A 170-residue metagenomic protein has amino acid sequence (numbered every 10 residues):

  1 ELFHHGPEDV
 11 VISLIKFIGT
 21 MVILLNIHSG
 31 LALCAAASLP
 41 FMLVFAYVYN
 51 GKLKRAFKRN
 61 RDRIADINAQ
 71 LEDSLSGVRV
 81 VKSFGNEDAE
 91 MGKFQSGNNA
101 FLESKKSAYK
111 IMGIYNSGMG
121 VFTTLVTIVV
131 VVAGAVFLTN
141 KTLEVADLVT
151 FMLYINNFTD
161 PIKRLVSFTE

Functional and structural regions predicted by a protein language model:
E1-F3, P7, K52-A69, D73 (+2 more regions): An intracellular "coupling" helix at the cytosolic face of ABC transporter transmembrane type-1 domains
H4, I12, S38, S96 (+3 more regions): Phosphate-coordinating loops and pocket residues in cytosolic domains that bind phosphorylated ligands
D9, M21-S29, G51-R59, G85 (+1 more regions): Transmembrane helix-loop junctions in multipass membrane proteins, especially transporters and channels
D9, S13, L39-L43, G120: Residue-level recognition of pore/gate-forming positions within transmembrane alpha-helices of multi-pass
I15-T20, V131: Hydrophobic, membrane-inserted alpha-helices
M21, L71, V78, G134-A135: Generic hydrophobic alpha-helical segments
I23-A37, A46, I111-E170: Helix-loop-helix
